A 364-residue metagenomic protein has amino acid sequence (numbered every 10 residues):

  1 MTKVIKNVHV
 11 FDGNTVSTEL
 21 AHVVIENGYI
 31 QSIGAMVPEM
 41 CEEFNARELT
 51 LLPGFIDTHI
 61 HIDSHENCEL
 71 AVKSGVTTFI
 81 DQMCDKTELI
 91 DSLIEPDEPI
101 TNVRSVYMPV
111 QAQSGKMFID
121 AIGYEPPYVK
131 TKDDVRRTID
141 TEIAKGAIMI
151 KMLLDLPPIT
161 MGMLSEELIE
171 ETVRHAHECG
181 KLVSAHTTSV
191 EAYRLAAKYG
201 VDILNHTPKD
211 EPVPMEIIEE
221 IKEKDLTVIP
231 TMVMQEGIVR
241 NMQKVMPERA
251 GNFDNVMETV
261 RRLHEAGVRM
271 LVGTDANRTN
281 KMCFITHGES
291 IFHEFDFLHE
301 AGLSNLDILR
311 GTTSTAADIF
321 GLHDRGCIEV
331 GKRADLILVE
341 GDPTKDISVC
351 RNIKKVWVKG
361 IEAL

Functional and structural regions predicted by a protein language model:
T2-K3, V10-L52: Histidine-rich, glycine-flanked metal-binding segment
K3-I5, P38-K73, T77: Replace "His-x-His-based motif
V8, V23, G28, E48 (+16 more regions): Divalent metal-coordination and catalytic microenvironments
V8, V330-L364: C-terminal cap of metal-dependent C-N hydrolases
E69-K181, I217, K224-G237, Q243: Divalent-metal coordination cores built from histidine and acidic residues
I159-E258, N277-N280, G302: Active-site core of metal-dependent hydrolases
M257-V339: His/Asp/Glu-enriched, well-ordered alpha-helical/loop segment that forms or immediately abuts the divalent-metal
